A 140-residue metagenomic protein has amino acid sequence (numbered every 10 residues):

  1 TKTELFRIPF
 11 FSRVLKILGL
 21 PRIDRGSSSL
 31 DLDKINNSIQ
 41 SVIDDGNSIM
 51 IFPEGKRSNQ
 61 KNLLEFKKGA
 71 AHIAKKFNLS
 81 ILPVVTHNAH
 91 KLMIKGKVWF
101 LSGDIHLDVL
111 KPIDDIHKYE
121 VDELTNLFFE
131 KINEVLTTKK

Functional and structural regions predicted by a protein language model:
T1-S29: Catalytic core of membrane glycerolipid acyltransferases/transacylases, capturing the structured, soluble-facing
D33-K140: Non-catalytic C-terminal accessory region of glycerolipid acyltransferases and related lyso-lipid remodeling enzymes
